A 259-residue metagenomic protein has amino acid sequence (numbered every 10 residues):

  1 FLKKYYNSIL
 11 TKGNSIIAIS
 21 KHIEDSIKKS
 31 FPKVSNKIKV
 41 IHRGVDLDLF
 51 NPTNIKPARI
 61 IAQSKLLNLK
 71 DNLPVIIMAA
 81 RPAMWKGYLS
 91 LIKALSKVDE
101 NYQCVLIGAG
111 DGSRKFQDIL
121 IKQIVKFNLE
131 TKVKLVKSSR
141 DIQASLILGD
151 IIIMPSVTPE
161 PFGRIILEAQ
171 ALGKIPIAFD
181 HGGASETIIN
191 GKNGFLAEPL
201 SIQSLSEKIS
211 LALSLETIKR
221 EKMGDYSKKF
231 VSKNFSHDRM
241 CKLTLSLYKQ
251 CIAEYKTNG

Functional and structural regions predicted by a protein language model:
G13-V40, V45-L49: A short, active-site helix/loop in glycosyltransferases that binds the activated sugar's phosphate group
V45, A79, Q103-D118: Glycosyltransferase donor-sugar binding loop
N51-L69, L120-I121, I218: A short helix/loop element that forms part of the nucleotide-sugar donor recognition site in Leloir-type
P74, L211, I218-N234, L243-S246: A short, well-ordered alpha-helix in the C-terminal region of glycosyltransferases
P74-K97, D118, D238, K242: A conserved mid-protein helix/loop that constitutes part of the nucleotide-sugar donor-binding site
S113-Q117, E130-S139, S145, F195-L196: Active-site donor-binding acidic/aromatic loop of nucleotide-activated sugar and phosphosugar transferases involved
I175-A178, I188: Short hydrophobic beta-strand element within catalytic cores of glycosyltransferases and related nucleotide-activated
N190-G191, F195-I202, L211-T217: Conserved acidic donor-binding segment of nucleotide-sugar-dependent glycosyltransferases
